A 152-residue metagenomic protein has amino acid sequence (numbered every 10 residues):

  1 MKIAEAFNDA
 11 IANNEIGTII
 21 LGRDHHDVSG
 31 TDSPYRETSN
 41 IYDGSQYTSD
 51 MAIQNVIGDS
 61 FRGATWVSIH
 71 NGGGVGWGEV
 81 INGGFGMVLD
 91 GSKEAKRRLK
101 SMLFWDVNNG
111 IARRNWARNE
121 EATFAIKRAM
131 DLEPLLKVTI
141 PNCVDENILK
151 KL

Functional and structural regions predicted by a protein language model:
M1-P134, I140, K151: Domain-length cofactor-binding catalytic modules of enzymes
V144-D145, L149-L152: Intrinsically disordered, low-complexity eukaryotic regions enriched in glycine, serine and charged residues
